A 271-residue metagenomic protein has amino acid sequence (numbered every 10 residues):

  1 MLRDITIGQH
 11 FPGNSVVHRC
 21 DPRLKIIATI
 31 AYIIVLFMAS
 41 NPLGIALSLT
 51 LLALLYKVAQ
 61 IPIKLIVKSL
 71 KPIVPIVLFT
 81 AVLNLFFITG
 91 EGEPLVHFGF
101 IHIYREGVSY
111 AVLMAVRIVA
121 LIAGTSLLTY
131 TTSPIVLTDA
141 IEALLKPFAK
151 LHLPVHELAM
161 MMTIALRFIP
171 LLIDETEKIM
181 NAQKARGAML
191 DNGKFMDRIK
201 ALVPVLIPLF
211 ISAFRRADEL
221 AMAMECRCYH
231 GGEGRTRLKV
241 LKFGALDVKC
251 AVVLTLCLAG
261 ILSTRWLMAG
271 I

Functional and structural regions predicted by a protein language model:
M1-P42, S48-K57, A143-L153, E157-M160 (+2 more regions): Transmembrane alpha-helix interface motif
N14, F37, Q60-L65, F98 (+3 more regions): Membrane-helix interfacial "entry" motifs
K25-I26, K64-P75, C250: Alpha-helical transmembrane segments and their helix-start/interface "positive-inside/aromatic belt" motifs in integral
N41, I45, Q60-K64, I88-H97 (+2 more regions): Transmembrane helix-loop junctions in multipass membrane proteins, especially transporters and channels
L51-I61, I76-F79: Alpha-helical transmembrane segments and their membrane-interface exit regions
S69-I73, V77, A115, V119 (+4 more regions): Loop-to-transmembrane-helix entry motif
I73-A188: Juxtamembrane/interface alpha-helical elements of multi-pass membrane proteins
